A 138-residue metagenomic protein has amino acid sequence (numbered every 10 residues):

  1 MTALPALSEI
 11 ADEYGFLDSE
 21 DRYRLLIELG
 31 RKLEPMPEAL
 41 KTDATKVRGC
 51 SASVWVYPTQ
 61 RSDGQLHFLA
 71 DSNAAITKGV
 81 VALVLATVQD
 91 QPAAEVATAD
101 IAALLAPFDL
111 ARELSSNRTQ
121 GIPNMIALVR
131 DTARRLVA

Functional and structural regions predicted by a protein language model:
T2-L40: Extended low-complexity intrinsically disordered regions
L17, A75, Q91: Residue-level signal for short amphipathic helical patches enriched in basic/charged and nearby hydrophobic residues
G30, T87-V88, V129, A133: Generic structural signal for hydrophobic core residues of well-folded globular domains
E38-Q60: Structured beta-strand/loop patches that form or line metal/cofactor-binding pockets in enzymes
T59-A74, L85-Q89: Conserved interaction-surface patches within small, structured recognition/assembly domains
D71, A82-L85, T98-I101: "Short basic amphipathic alpha-helical interaction patches in structured regions
S72, A94-V96, A103-A138: C-terminal binding/interaction regions
I76-V81: Catalytic-loop motifs flanking and including active-site residues across diverse enzymes
